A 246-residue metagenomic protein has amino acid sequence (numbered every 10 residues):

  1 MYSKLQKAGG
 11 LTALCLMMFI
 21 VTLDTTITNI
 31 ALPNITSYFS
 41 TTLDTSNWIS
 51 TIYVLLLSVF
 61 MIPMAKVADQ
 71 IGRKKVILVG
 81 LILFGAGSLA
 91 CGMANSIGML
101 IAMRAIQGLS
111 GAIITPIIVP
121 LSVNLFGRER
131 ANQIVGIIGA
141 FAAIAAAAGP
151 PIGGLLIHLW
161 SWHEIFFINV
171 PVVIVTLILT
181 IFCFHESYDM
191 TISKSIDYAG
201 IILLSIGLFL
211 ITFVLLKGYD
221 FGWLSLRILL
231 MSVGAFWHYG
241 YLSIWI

Functional and structural regions predicted by a protein language model:
M1-K4, L179-K194, L210-I246: Membrane-helix boundary/linker segments in multi-pass transporters
Q6-T22, Y53-V54, L83, M99 (+4 more regions): Hydrophobic transmembrane alpha-helices of multi-pass secondary transporters, especially the MFS 12-helix bundle
G9-L55, V59-M64, I114, G149: Extracytoplasmic
A13, G87, M103, S110 (+3 more regions): Small-residue hotspots
M18-F19, V54, L81-F84, S88 (+4 more regions): Residue-level recognition of pore/gate-forming positions within transmembrane alpha-helices of multi-pass
I20, D24, L56, A90 (+6 more regions): Residue-level hotspots within pore-lining transmembrane alpha-helices of multi-pass secondary transporters
L32-I35, L121-S122, L156, F184 (+2 more regions): Hydrophobic alpha-helical interface/terminus motif in multipass membrane transporters
A65-A199, L226-R227: Helix-loop-helix hairpins in multi-pass membrane proteins, especially solute transporters
